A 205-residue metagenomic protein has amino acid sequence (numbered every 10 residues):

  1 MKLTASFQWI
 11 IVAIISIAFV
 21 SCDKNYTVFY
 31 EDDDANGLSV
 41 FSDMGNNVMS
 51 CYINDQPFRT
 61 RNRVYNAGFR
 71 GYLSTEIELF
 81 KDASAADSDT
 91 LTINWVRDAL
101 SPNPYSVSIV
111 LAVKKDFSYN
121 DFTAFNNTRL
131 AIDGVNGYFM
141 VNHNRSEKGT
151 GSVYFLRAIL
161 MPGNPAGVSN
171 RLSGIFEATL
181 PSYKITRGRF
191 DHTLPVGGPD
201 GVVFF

Functional and structural regions predicted by a protein language model:
M1-I11: Bacterial N-terminal signal peptides that target proteins for export
F7, C51, L130, F139 (+1 more regions): Short aromatic-centered micro-motifs
I17-S21: C-terminal motif of bacterial Sec signal peptides marking the signal peptidase cleavage site
D23-A85, F205: Acidic/polar, low-complexity intrinsically disordered N-terminal segments immediately downstream of a Sec signal
D43-G45, A85-D87, A166-V168, S182: Solvent-exposed loop and beta-edge segments used for protein-protein assembly and interaction
F58-V64, P104-V113, I185-T193: Short amphipathic beta-strand/extended segments with alternating polar/hydrophobic composition
N66-A166: Surface-exposed helix/loop patches within compact recognition domains
G151-F205: C-terminal or internal capping secondary-structure element at the end of a domain, subdomain, or sheet
